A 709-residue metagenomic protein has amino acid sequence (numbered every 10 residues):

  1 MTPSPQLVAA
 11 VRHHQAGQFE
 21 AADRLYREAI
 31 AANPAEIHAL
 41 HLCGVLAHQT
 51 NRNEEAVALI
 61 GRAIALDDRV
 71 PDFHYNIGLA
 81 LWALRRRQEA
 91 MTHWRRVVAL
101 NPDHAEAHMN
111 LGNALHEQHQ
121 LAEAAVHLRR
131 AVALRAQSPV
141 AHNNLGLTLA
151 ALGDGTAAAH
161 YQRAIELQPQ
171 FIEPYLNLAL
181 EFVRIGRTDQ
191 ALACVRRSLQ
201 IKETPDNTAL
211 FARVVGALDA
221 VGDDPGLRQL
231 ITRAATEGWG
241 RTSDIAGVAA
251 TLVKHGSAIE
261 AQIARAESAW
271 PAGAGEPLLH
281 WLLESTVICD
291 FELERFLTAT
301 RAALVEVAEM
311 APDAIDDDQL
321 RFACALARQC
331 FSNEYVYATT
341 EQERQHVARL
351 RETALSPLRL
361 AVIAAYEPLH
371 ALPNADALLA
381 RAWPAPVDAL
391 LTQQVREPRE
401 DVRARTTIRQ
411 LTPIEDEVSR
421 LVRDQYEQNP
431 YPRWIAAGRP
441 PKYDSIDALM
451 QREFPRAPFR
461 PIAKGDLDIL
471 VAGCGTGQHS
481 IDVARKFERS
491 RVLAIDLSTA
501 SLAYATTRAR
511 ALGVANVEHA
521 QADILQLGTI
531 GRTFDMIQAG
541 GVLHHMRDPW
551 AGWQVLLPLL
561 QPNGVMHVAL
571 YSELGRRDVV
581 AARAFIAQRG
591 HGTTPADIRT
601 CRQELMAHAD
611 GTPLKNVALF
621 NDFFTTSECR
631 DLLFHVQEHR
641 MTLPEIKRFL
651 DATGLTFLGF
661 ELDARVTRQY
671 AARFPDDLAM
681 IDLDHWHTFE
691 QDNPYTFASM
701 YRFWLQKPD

Functional and structural regions predicted by a protein language model:
L7-V11, Q15, H38-Q49, D72-A83 (+3 more regions): Conserved alpha-helical positions within TPR/SEL1-like repeat arrays
Q15-R24, Q49-R62, D72, W82-R96 (+4 more regions): Structural signature of tandem alpha-helical TPR/SEL1-like repeats, specifically the intra-repeat loop/turn
E36, V70, H104, S138 (+3 more regions): Residue-level recognition of tetratricopeptide repeat
L180-L421, F660-D663, R673, L683-D709: N-terminal accessory segments
G528-I537: A short acidic, Gly/Pro-enriched loop at the edge of an enzyme's catalytic core that lines a small-molecule cofactor
V565-K615: Conserved class I S-adenosyl-L-methionine
C601-D709: Rossmann-like AdoMet/SAM-dependent catalytic core
